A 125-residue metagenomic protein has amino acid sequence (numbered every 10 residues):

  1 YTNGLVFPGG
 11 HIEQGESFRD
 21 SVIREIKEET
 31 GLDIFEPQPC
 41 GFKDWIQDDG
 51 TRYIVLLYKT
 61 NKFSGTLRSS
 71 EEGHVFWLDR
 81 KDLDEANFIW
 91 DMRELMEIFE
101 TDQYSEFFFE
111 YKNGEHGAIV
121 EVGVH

Functional and structural regions predicted by a protein language model:
Y1-K27, G117-H125: Conserved Nudix-box catalytic region and its N-terminal flanking loop in Nudix hydrolases and closely related
T2, F7, I34, T51-V55: Short connector loops at helix/strand junctions that flank enzyme active sites, especially segments positioning acidic
G10, R24-E25, P37, L78-K81: Structural detector for helix-capping/boundary residues
L32-G41: A short coil-to-beta-strand element that immediately follows conserved catalytic motifs
W45-T66, E94-F99, Q103: Active-site-adjacent beta-strand/loop module that shapes the phosphate/pyrophosphate-binding cleft
R68-F99, V120-V124: NUDIX/MutT-family hydrolases
F99-H125: Charged phosphate-binding loop/patch that engages nucleotide di/tri-phosphates or the phosphate backbone of nucleic
